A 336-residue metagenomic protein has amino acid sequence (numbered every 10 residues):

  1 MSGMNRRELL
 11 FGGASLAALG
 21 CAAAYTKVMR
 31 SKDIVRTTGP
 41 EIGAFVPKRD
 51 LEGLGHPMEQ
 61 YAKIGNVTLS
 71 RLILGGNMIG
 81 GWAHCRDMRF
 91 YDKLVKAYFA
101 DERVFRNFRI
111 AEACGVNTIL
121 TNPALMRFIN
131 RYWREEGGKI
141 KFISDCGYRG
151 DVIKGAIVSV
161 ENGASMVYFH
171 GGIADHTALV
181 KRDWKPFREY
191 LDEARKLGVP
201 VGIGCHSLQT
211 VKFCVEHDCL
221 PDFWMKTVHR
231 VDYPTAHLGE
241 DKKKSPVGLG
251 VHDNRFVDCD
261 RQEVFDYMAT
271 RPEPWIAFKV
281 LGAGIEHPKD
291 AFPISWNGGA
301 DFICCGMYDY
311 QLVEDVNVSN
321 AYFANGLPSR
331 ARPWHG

Functional and structural regions predicted by a protein language model:
M1-A17: N-terminal secretory signal peptides and thylakoid transit peptides that target proteins across membranes
A23-T68: C-terminal segment of N-terminal export signals and the immediately downstream linker at the start of the mature
L74, V201, W275: Conserved, mostly hydrophobic/aromatic
L125-Y132, V152, D175-E189, Q262: Active-site-adjacent beta->alpha loops and helix N-cap segments on the catalytic face of soluble alpha/beta enzymes
I129-G137, A156-G163, D218, A269 (+1 more regions): Acidic (Asp/Glu)-rich catalytic clusters
I173, R230, G298-L312: Glycine-rich phosphate-binding active-site loops on the catalytic face of alpha/beta enzymes
G204-P293: Catalytic alpha/beta core domains of metabolic enzymes, predominantly
L312-R332: C-terminal helical cap(s) of enzyme catalytic domains, especially alpha/beta-barrels
